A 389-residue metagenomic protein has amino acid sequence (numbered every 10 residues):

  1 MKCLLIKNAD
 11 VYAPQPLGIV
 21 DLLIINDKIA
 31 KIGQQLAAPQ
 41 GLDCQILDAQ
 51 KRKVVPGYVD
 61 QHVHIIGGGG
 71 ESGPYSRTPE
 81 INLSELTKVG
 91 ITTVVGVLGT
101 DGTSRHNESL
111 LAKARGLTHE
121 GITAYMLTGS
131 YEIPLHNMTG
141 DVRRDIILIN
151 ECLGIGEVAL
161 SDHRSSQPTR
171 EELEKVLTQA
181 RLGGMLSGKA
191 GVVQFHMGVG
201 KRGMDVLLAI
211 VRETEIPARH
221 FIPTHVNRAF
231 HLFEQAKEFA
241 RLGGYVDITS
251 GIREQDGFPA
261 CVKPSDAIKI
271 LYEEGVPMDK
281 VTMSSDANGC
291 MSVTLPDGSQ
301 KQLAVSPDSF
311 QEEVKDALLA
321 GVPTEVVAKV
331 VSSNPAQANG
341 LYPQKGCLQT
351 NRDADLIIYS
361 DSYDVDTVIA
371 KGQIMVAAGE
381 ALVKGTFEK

Functional and structural regions predicted by a protein language model:
M1-L4, D10-V55: Histidine-rich, glycine-flanked metal-binding segment
A9, L22, D27, K51 (+9 more regions): Divalent metal-coordination and catalytic microenvironments
N26, Y342, L348-K389: C-terminal cap of metal-dependent C-N hydrolases
A49-A112: Metal-associated gating/positioning segment near the N- to mid-region
G73-S76, I81-G96, D145-S166, V176-Q179 (+5 more regions): Active-site gating loops and adjacent loop-to-helix segments of metal-dependent hydrolytic enzymes
L98-A218, I222-Q235: Histidine/acidic-residue-rich, glycine-tolerant segments that coordinate divalent metal ions
Q179-S292, Q300: Active-site core of metal-dependent hydrolases
E273-I358: His/Asp/Glu-enriched, well-ordered alpha-helical/loop segment that forms or immediately abuts the divalent-metal
